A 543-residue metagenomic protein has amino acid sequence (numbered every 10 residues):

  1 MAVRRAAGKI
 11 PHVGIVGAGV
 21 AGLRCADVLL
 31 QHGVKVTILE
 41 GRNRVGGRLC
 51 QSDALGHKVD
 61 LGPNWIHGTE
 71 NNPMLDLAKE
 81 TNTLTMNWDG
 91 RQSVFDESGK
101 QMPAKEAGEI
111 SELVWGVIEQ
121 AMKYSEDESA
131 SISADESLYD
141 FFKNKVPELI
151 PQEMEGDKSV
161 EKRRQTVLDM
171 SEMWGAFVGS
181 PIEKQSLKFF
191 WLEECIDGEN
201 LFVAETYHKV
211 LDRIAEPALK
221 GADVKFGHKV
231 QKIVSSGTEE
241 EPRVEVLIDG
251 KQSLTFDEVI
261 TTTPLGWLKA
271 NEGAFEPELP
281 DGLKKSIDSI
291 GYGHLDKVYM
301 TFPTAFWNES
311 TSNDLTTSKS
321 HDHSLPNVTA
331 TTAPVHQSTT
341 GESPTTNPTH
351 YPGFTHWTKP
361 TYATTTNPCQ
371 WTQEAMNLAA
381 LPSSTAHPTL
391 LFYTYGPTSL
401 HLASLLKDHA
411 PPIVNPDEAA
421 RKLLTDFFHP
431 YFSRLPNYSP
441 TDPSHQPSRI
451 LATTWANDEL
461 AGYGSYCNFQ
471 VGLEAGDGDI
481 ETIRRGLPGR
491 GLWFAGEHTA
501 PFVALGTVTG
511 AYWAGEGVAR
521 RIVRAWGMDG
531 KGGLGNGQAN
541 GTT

Functional and structural regions predicted by a protein language model:
M1-T543: FAD-dinucleotide binding site
